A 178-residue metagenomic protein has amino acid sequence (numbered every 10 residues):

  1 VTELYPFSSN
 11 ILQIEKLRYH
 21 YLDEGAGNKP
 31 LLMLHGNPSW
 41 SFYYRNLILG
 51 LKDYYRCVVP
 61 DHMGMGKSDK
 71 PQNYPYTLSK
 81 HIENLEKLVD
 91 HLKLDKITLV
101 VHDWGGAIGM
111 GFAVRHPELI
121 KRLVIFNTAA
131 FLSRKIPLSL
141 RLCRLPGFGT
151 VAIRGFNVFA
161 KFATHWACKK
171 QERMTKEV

Functional and structural regions predicted by a protein language model:
V1-L31, K52-Y55, D90, L94-D95: Alpha/beta-hydrolase fold catalytic core
F7-S8, Y43-N46, G50, K80-L88 (+2 more regions): Alpha-helical elements of Rossmann-like donor-binding domains used by nucleotide-donor carbohydrate transfer enzymes
L12-E15, L22, V59-V101: Active-site loop/oxyanion-hole signature of alpha/beta-hydrolase fold enzymes
L22-K67, L88: Conserved HGGG/HGGXW glycine-rich cap/lid loop of the alpha/beta-hydrolase fold
Y43-R45, S68-Y74, R134-P137: Conserved catalytic-core motifs of eukaryotic protein kinase domains, centered on the activation segment
G50, Y54, D95-K135: Conserved hydrolase catalytic core segment
R134-G155: A catalytic-pocket lid/entrance helix-loop region that shapes and gates access to the active site across common
R134-I136, G155-V178: Conserved alpha/beta-hydrolase catalytic His-Asp/Glu region
